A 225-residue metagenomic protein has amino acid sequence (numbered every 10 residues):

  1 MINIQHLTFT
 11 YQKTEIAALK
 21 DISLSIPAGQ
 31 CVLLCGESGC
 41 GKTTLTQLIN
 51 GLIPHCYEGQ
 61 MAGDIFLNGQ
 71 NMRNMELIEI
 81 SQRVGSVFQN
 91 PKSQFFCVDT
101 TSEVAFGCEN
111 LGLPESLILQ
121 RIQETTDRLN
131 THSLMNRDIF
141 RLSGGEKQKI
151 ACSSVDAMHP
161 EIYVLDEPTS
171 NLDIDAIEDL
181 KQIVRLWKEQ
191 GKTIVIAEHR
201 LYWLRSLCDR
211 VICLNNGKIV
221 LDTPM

Functional and structural regions predicted by a protein language model:
I2, A17-L19: Conserved structural motif at the start of ABC-family nucleotide-binding domains
D64-E79: ABC ATPase NBD Q-loop/coupling interface
S116-L134: Conserved ABC ATPase "signature" region
D138-L142, E146: Conserved ABC ATPase signature
Y163-D166: Catalytic Walker B motif of ABC-type/P-loop ATPase nucleotide-binding domains
E198-H199: H-loop/switch region of ABC-family ATPase nucleotide-binding domains
